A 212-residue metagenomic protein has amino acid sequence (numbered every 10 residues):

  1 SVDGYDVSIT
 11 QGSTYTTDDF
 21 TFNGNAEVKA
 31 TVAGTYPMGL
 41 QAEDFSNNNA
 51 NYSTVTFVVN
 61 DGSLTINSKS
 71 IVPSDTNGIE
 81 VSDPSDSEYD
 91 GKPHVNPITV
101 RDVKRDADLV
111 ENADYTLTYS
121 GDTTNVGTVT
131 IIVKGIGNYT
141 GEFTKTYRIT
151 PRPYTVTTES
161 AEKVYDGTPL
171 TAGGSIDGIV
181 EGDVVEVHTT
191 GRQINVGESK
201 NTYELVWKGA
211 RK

Functional and structural regions predicted by a protein language model:
S1-K212: Solvent-exposed beta-strand/loop surfaces, strongest in extracytoplasmic domains of secreted and cell-surface proteins
